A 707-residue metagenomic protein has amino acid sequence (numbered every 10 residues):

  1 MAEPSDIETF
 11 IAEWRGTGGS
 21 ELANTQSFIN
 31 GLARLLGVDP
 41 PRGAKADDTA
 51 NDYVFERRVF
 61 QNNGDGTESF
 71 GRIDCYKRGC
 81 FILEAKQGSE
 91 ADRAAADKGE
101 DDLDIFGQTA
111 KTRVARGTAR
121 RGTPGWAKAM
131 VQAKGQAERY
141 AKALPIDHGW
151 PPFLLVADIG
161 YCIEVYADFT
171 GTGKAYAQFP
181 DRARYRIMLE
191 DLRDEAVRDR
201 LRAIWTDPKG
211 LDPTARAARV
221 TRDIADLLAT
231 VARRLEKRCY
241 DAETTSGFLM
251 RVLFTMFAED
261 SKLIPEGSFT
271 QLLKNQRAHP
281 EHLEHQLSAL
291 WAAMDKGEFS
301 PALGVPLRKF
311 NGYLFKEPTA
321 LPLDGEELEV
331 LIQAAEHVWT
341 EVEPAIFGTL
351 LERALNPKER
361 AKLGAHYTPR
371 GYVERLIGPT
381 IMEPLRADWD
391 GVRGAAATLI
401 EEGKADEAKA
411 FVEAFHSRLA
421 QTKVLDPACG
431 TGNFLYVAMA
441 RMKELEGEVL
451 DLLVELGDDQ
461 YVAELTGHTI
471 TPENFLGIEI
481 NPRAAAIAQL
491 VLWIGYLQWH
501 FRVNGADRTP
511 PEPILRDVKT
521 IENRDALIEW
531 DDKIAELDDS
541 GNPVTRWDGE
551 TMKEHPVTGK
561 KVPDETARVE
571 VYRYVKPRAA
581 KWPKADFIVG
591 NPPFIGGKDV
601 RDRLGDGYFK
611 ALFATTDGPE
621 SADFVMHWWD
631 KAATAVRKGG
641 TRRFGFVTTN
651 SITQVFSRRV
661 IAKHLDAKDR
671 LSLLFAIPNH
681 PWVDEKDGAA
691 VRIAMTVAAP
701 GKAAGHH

Functional and structural regions predicted by a protein language model:
M1-D199, R216, V220, G391 (+4 more regions): Nucleic acid-processing catalytic cores of prokaryotic defense/repair systems
A2-E13, T17, M130, A157-G160 (+8 more regions): Preference for the N-terminal adenyl/adenosyl cofactor-binding alpha/beta module
N30-R34, K142, M250-E259, E352-R353 (+1 more regions): Short, hydrophobic/amphipathic alpha-helical patches that form generic packing surfaces within helical domains
D48-R57, R120, K362-A676, V683 (+1 more regions): SAM-dependent methyltransferase catalytic region
G79-C80, H148-F153, I159-Y161, T471-N474 (+4 more regions): Short glycine-/polar-rich loops that comprise or flank the Walker A/P-loop and associated switch/sensor motifs
A127-E138, A485, W582, A622 (+2 more regions): Amphipathic alpha-helical transducer elements in NTP-driven molecular machines
K174-T206, D687-H707: Flexible, glycine-/basic-rich loop-and-beta segments that form/coincide with the SAM-dependent methyltransferase
L673-M695: Class I S-adenosyl-L-methionine
